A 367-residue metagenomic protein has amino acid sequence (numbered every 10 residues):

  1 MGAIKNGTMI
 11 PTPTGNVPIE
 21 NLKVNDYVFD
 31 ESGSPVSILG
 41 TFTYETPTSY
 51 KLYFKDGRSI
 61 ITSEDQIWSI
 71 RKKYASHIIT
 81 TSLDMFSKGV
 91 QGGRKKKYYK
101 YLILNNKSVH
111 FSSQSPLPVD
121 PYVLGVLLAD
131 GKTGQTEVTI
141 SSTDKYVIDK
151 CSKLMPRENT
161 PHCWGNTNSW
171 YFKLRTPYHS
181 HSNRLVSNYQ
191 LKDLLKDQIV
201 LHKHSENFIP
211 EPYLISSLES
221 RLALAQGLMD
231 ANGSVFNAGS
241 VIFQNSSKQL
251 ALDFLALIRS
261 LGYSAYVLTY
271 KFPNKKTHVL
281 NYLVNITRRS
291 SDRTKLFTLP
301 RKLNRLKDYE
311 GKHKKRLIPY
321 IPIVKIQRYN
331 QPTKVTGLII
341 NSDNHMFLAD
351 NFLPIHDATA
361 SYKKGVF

Functional and structural regions predicted by a protein language model:
M1, V24-S34, L39-K276, P319-F367: Intein-associated homing endonuclease modules of the LAGLIDADG/DOD-type, together with closely related HINT-family
M1-K23: Protein maturation boundaries and topogenic segments
G7, I79-T80, K276, I286 (+3 more regions): Intrinsically disordered/low-complexity terminal segments and short unstructured peptides
T8-P13, V28, Y50-Y53, V284: A short beta-strand micro-motif
L280-H313: Polar, glycine-rich mid-to-C-terminal structural blocks that act as macromolecule-binding/assembly scaffolds
K315-L317: Extended catalytic core of nucleotide-activated donor transferases of GT-like folds
